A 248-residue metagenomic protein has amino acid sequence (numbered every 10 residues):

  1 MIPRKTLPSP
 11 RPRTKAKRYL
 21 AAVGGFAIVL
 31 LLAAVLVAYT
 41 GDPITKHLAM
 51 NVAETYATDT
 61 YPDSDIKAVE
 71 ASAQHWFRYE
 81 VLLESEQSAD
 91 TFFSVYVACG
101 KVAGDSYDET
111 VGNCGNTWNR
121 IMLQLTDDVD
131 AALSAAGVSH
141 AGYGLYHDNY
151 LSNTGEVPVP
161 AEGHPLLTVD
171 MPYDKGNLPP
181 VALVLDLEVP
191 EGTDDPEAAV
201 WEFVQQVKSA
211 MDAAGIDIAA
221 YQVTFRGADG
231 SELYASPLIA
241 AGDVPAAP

Functional and structural regions predicted by a protein language model:
M1-A16: N-terminal Lys/Arg-rich, disordered targeting/topogenic segments
K17-V37: Hydrophobic membrane-insertion alpha-helices, especially the h-region of bacterial N-terminal signal peptides
Y39-V69, L125-S134, A199-D212: Short, non-transmembrane alpha-helical segments in secretory-pathway proteins
S64-A98: Exposed beta-strand-loop-beta-strand "reactive/processing" segments of non-cytosolic proteins
Q87, V97-K101, L187-E191: A mature extracytoplasmic/lumenal domain signature
F92-G142: Structured, soluble extracytoplasmic/luminal domains of envelope-associated proteins
S134-P158: Gly/Ser-centered flexible loop/linker motifs
T154-P248: Extracytoplasmic/periplasmic C-terminal soluble domains
